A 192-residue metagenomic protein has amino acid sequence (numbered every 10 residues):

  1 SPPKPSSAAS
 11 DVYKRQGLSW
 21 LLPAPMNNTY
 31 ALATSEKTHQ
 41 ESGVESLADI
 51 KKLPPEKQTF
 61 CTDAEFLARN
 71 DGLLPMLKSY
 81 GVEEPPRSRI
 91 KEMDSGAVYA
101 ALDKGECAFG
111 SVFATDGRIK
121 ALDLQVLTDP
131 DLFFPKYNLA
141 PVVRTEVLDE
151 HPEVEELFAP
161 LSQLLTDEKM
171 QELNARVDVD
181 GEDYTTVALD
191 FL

Functional and structural regions predicted by a protein language model:
S1-A9, Y13: Single conserved hydrophobic/aromatic residue that forms the stacking wall/gate of nucleotide- or nucleobase-binding
S10-T59, Q163-D167: A conserved helix-loop-strand patch within extracytoplasmic ligand-binding domains of the periplasmic binding
S19-A24, L122-P135: Short beta-strand->loop
T29-Q40, Y137-H151: A bilobed periplasmic-binding-protein/Venus flytrap-type ligand-binding module shared by bacterial periplasmic
A48-P86, F191-L192: Ligand-binding cleft/hinge of the Venus flytrap
P54-Q58, A97-V112: Alpha-to-beta junction loops
L67-D71, P75, S79, P152-L192: An extracytoplasmic/periplasmic, membrane-proximal ligand-sensing/linker region
P85-A100: Short helix-initiation/N-cap motifs at beta->coil->alpha
